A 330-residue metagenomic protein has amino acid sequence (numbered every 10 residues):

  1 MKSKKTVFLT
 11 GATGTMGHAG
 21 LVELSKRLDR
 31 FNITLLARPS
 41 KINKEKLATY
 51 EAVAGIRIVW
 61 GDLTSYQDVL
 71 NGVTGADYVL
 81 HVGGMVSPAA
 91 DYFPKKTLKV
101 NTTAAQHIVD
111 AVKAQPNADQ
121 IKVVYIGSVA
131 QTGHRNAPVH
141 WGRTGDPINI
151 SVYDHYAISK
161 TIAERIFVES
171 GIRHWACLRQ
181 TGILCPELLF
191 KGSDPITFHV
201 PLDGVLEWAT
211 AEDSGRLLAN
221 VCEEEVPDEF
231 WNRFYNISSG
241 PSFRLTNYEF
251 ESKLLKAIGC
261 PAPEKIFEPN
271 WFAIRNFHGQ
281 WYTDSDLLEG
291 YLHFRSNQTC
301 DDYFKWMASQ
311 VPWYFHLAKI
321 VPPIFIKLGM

Functional and structural regions predicted by a protein language model:
K5-R27: N-terminal Rossmann NAD(P)H-binding glycine-rich loop of SDR-like oxidoreductase domains
T10, L36, V79-M85, V123-V129 (+2 more regions): SDR active-site strand-loop-helix element
A52-T103: NAD(P)H-binding glycine-rich loop region in Rossmannoid oxidoreductase-like domains and their noncatalytic homologs
T64, Y92, K96-H107, I150 (+3 more regions): Glycine-rich NAD(P)-binding loop of the Rossmann-fold in SDR/ketoreductase-type enzymes
M85, T103-Y153: Conserved Rossmann-fold NAD(P)-dependent oxidoreductase catalytic core, especially the SDR/UDP-sugar
K99, Q131-A176, H199-P201: Catalytic helix-loop patch of NAD(P)-dependent Rossmann-fold dehydrogenases
I158, V200-E225: Substrate-positioning beta->alpha
N220-S285, G290-Y291, D301-K305, Q310-V321 (+1 more regions): Mid/C-terminal beta-alpha module of Rossmann-like enzyme folds, strongest in SDR-family dehydrogenases/epimerases
